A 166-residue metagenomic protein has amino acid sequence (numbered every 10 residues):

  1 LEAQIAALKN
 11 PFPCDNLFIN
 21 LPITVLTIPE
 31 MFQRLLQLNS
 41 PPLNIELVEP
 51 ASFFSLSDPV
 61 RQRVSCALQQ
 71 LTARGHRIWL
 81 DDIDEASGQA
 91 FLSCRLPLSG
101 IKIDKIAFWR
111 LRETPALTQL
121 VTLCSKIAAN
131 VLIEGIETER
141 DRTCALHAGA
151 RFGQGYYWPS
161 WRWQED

Functional and structural regions predicted by a protein language model:
L1-R63: Catalytic core of bacterial c-di-GMP phosphodiesterases, primarily the EAL and HD-GYP domains, capturing alpha-helical
L8-P13, L43-I45, V64-Q70, L96-S99 (+1 more regions): Generic detector of short, locally flexible boundary/turn motifs and exposed helical patches
P13-L17, N39-L43, R74-R77, P97-S99 (+2 more regions): Short, well-ordered coil/turn segments that N-cap beta-strands
I23-T24, W79-D81: Active-site mouth loops of central-metabolism enzymes
E30-R34, W79, G88-A90: Short secondary-structure capping micro-motifs at structural edges
Q33-N39, Q62-R74, Q119-C124: Catalytic-core regions built around general acid/base machinery
V48-S57, D81-D166: EAL-family c-di-GMP phosphodiesterase catalytic domain
A67-Q69, A73, I78, F91-R95: Compact, aliphatic and Gly/Pro-tolerant "microcore" segments centered on a short helix or tight beta-hairpin and their
